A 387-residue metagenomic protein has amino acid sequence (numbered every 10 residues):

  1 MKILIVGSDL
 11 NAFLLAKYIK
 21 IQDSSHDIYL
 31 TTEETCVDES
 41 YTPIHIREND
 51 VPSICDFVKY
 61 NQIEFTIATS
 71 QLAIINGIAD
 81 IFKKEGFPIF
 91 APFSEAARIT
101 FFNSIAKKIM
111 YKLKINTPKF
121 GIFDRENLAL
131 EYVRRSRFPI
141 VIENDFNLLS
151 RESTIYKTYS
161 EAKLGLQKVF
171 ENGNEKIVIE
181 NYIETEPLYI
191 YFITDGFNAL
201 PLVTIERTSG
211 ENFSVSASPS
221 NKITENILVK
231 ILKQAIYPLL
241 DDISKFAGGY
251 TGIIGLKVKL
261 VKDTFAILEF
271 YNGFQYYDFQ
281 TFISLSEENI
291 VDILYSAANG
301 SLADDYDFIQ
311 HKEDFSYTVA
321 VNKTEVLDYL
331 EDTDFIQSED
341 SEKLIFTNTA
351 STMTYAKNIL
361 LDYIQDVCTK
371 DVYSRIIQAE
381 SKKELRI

Functional and structural regions predicted by a protein language model:
M1-F93: ATP-binding N-terminal substructure of ATP-dependent carboxylate-amine bond-forming enzymes
P43-S53, G121-R125, I155-K157: Short acidic-hydrophobic, aromatic-tinged amphipathic segments that line or gate anion-handling sites
V58-I63, R135-S136, G173: Glycine-rich phosphate-binding loop signature in dinucleotide/nucleotide-binding domains
F90-S153, Y159: A conserved helix-loop-beta module that forms one wall/lid of the active-site cleft in ATP-utilizing catalytic domains
E152-Q275: Internal nucleotide-binding/catalytic subdomain
L232-G255, Y271-L330: Active-site "cap" helix and flanking loop/linker of ATP-utilizing ligase/carboxylase catalytic domains
Y295-I387: Peripheral (often C-terminal) accessory segments that flank ATP-dependent C-N-forming ligase machineries
